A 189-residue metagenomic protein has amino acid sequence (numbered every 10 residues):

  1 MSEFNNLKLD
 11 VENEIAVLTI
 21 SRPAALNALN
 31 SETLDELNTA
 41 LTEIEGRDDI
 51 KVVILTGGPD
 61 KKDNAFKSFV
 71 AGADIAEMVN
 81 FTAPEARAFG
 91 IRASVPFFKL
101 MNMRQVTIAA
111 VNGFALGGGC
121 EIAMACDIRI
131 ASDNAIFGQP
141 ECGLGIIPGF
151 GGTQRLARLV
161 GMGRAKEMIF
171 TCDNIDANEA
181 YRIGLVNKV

Functional and structural regions predicted by a protein language model:
M1-G58, P84, F98: Conserved CoA-thioester-binding segment of acyl-CoA-metabolizing enzymes
M1-N13, G58-F66, C172-N178, V189: C-terminal alpha-helix plus adjacent terminal tail
L18, L55, D74, I122-M124 (+1 more regions): Hydrophobic/aromatic residues within transmembrane alpha-helices of multi-pass small-molecule transporters
S21, A73, N112: Histidine-centered beta-alpha loop that forms part of the nucleotide-sugar donor binding/catalytic region in diverse
A28-S31, A71, N80, F170 (+1 more regions): Phosphate-coordinating loops and pocket residues in cytosolic domains that bind phosphorylated ligands
T33-E36, F89-R92, I122: Hydrophobic alpha-helical membrane-association signature
G57-P96, A115, G145: Glycine- (often His-adjacent) and acidic-residue-rich active-site loop that binds/positions the CoA thioester
K99-V189: Crotonase-fold acyl-CoA enzyme core
